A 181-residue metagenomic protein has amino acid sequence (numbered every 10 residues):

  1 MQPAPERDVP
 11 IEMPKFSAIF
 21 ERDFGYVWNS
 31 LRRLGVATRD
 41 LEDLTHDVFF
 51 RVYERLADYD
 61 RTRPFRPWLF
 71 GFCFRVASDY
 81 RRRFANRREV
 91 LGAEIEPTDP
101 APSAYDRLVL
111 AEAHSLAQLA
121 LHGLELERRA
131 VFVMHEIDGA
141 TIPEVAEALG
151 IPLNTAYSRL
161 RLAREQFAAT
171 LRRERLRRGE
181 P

Functional and structural regions predicted by a protein language model:
Q2-P5, R87-L110, H114, T141: Internal acidic/polar
A4-N29, Y53: A short, charge-rich alpha-helical start-of-domain segment used by transcription regulators
D8, H122, L126-A130, M134-T155 (+1 more regions): Helix-turn-helix DNA-binding module
D8-P10, V36, F49-P64, R83-A85: Sigma70-family region 2
F20, W28, T38-R55, D138-A140: Conserved RNAP core-binding helix
D43-F50, E54, R63-R75: Structural recognition of an alpha-helix C-terminal capping motif at a helix-to-coil junction
D58-D60, G71-G92, L110, R173: Arg/Lys-rich amphipathic alpha helix in sigma70-family domain 2
F74, S78, P143, E147-E174: DNA-recognition helix of helix-turn-helix
